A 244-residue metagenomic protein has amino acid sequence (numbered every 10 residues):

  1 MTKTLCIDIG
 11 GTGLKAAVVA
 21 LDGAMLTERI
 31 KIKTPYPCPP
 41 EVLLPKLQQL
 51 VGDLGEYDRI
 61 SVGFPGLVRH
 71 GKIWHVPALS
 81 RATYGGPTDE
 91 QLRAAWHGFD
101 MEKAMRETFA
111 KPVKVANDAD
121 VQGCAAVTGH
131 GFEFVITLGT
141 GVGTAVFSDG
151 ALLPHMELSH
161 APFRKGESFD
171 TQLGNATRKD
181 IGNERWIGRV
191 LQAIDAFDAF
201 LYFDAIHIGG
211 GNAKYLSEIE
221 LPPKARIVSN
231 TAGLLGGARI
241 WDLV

Functional and structural regions predicted by a protein language model:
K3-V42, A151-T177: Short glycine-rich, Thr/Ser-proximal phosphate-binding strand/loop in the N-terminal lobe of ATP-dependent enzymes
T4-D8, R59-S61, E133-T137, H207: Short glycine-aspartate micro-motif
D8-T12, T137-G141, G150, G211: A short acidic Gly-Thr/Ser loop motif
L14-V18, G66, V142-S148: Short beta-strand scaffold segments in enzyme catalytic cores
I30-Y57, E167-H207, G211-V244: Adenine-nucleotide phosphate-binding core of ATP-dependent small-molecule kinases
P35-Q48, R59, V68-A125, Q172 (+2 more regions): Glycine-rich phosphate-binding loop and adjoining helix at the ATP-binding site of ATP-dependent phosphoryl-transfer
A94-Q122, L152-Q192: Glycine-rich phosphate-binding loop plus the immediately following alpha-helix
G131-F134, T140-P162: Anionic-ligand binding region
